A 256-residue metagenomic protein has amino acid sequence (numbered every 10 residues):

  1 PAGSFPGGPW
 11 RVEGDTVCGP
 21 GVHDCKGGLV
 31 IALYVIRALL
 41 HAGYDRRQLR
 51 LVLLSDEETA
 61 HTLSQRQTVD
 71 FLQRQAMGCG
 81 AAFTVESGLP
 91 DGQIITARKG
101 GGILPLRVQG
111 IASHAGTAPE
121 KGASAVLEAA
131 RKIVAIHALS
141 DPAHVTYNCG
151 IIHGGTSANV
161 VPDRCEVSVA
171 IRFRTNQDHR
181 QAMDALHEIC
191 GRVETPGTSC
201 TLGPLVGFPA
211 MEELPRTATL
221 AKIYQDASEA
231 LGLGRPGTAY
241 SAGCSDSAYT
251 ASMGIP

Functional and structural regions predicted by a protein language model:
P1, V22, L54-E57, F83-G88 (+2 more regions): Fold-independent oxyanion-binding glycine-rich loops and adjacent beta-strand/coil segments at enzyme active sites
P1-P20, L40-Y44: Acidic/His- and Gly-rich active-site-bordering loop/insert found across diverse amide/peptide-bond hydrolases
P6, E13-G14, D45-L49, M77-G80 (+2 more regions): Short coil/turn connectors at secondary-structure junctions
E13-D24, G234-Y240: Short pre-catalytic strand/loop immediately N-terminal to key active-site residues, enriched for Gly-Thr
V17, G80-T84, P105: Short glycine-aspartate micro-motif
C18-V30, P119, A123-V126: Short, conserved micro-motifs enriched in small and acidic residues
C25-A97: Acidic/histidine-rich catalytic neighborhood of metal-dependent amide-processing enzymes
S87-P90, T96, I103-P256: Metal-dependent amide/peptide-bond hydrolase catalytic core, centered on the "pita-bread" metallohydrolase fold
